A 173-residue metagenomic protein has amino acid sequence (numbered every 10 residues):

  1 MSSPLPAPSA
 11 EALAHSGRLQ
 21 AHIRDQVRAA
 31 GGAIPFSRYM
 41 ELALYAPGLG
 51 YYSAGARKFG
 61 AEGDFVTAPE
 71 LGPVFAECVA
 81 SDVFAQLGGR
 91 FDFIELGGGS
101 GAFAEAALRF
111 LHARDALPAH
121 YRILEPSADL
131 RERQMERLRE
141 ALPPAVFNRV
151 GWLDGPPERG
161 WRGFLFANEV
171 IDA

Functional and structural regions predicted by a protein language model:
S2-L96, S100-W161: Rossmann-like AdoMet
P156-A173: A short SAM/SAH-binding and catalytic strip from SAM-dependent methyltransferases
